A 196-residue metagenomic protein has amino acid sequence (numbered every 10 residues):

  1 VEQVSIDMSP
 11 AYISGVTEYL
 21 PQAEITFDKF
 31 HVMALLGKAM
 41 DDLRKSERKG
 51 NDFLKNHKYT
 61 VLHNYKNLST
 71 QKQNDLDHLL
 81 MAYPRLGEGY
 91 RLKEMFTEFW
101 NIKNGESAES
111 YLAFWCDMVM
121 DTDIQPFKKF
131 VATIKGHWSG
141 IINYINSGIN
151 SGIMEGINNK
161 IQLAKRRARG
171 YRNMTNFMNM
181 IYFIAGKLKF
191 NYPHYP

Functional and structural regions predicted by a protein language model:
V1-T26, M33-A34, D52-P196: Acidic/histidine-rich catalytic cores and adjacent linkers of DNA breakage/strand-transfer/modification proteins
V32-F53: Short alpha-helix plus adjacent loop in nuclease-associated cores
